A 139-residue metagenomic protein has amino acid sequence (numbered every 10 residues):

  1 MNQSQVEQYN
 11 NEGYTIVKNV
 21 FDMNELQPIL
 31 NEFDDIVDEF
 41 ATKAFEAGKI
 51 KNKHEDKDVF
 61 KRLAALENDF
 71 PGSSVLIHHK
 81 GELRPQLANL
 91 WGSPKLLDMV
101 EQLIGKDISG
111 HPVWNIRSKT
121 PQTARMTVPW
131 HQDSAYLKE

Functional and structural regions predicted by a protein language model:
M1-E12, K18-W130, A135-L137: Non-heme Fe(II)-dependent double-stranded beta-helix
